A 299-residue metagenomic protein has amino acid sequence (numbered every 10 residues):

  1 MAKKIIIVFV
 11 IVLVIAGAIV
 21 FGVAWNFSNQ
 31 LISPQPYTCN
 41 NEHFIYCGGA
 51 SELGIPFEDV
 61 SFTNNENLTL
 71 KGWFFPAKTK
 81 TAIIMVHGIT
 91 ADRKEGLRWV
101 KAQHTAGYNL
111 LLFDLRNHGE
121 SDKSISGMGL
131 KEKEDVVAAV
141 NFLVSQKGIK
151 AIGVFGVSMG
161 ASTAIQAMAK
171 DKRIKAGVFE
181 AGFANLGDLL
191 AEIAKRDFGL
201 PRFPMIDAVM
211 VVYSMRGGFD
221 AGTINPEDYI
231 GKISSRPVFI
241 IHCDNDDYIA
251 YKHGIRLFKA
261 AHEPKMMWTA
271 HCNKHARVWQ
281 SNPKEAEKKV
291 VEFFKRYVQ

Functional and structural regions predicted by a protein language model:
V8-T63: An N-terminal hydrophobic leader/cap segment in hydrolases
I89-A102, L115: The serine-hydrolase catalytic nucleophile loop
W99, P226, A250-K259: Short alpha-helix in the alpha/beta-hydrolase fold that links the catalytic acid
Q103-D122: Conserved alpha/beta-hydrolase
S126-K147: Alpha/beta-hydrolase active-site loop
K147-S158: Alpha/beta-hydrolase fold nucleophile elbow
Q166-D220, G231: Hydrolase active-site cap/lid region
I233-S234, F239-H242, D246: Short beta-strand/loop motif that positions the catalytic acidic residue of the alpha/beta-hydrolase fold
